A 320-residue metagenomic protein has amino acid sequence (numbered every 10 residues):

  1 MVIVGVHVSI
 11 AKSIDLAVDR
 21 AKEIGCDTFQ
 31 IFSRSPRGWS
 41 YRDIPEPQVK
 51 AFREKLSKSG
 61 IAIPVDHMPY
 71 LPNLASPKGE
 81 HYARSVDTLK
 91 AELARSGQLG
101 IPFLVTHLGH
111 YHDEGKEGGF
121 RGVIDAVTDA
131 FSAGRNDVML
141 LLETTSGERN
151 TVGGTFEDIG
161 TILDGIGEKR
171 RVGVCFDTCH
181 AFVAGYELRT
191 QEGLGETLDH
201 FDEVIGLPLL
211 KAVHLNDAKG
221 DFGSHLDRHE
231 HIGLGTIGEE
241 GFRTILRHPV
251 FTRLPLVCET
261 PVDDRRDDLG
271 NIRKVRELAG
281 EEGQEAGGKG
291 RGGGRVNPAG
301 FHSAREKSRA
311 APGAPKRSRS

Functional and structural regions predicted by a protein language model:
M1-M68, P72-A94, E281-N297, R309 (+1 more regions): N-terminal pre-domain/capping segments
H7-A11, R34-P36, M68-L71, G109-Y111 (+4 more regions): Active-site beta-loop-alpha junctions enriched in small/polar residues
D19-C26, P45-V65, K90-G100, D129-D137 (+3 more regions): Acidic (Asp/Glu)-rich catalytic clusters
A21, H67, S85, S96 (+5 more regions): Conserved, mostly hydrophobic/aromatic
K58, L74-G173: Active-site acidic/histidine proton-transfer and metal-coordination neighborhood in alpha/beta enzyme cores
E80-L93, K116-D129, T155-D164, E192-D199 (+2 more regions): Short, electropositive alpha-helical surface patch
I124-E230: Acidic/histidine-rich catalytic cores of soluble enzymes
